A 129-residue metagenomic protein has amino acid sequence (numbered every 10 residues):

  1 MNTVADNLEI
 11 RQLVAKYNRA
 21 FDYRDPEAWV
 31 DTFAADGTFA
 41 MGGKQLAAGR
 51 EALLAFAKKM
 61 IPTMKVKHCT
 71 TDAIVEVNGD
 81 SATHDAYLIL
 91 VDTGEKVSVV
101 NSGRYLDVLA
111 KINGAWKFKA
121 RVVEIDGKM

Functional and structural regions predicted by a protein language model:
M1-Y23, E27-D31, A35, E51: Short, low-complexity N-terminal intrinsically disordered segments enriched in polar/charged residues
V4, A47, K96: Charge-dense, low-complexity intrinsically disordered segments
N7, Y17, L88-I89, S98: A structural preference for long, well-packed, hydrophobic secondary-structure segments
P26-L90: A solvent-exposed, acidic/Ser-Thr-rich amphipathic alpha-helical stretch
H68-T70, V100-Y105: Short, surface-exposed coil-to-beta transition loops
T83, S102-M129: Short beta-strand edge/turn micro-motifs at domain boundaries
L90-G94, I125: Beta-strand elements of well-folded, non-transmembrane domains
E95-V97, M129: Outer-membrane beta-barrel proteins
